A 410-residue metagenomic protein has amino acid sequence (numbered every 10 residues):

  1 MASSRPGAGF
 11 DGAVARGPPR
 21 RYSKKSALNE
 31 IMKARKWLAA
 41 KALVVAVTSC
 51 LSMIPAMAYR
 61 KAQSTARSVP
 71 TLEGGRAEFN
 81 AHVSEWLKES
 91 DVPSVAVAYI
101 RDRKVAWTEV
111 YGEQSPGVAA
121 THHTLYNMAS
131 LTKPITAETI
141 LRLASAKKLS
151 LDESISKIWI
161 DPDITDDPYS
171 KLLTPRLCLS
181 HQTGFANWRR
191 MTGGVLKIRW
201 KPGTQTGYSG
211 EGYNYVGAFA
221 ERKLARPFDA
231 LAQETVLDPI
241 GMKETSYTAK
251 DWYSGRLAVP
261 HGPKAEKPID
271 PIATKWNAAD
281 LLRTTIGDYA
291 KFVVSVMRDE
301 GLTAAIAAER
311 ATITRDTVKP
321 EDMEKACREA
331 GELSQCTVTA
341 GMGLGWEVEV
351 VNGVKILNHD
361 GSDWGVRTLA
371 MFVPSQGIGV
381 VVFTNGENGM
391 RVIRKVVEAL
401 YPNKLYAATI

Functional and structural regions predicted by a protein language model:
S3-S4, S23-S26, S49: Serine residues within intrinsically disordered or low-complexity segments
G12-A15, R20-R21: Short, low-complexity intrinsically disordered segments enriched in A/P/G/S/L with frequent Arg, especially at protein
K33-V44: N-terminal Sec-pathway targeting helices
V44-S52: Bacterial N-terminal signal peptides
P55-E109, E221-R226, A230-E234, D238 (+1 more regions): Catalytic loop of the DD-peptidase/beta-lactamase superfamily, centered on the K-T-G motif and neighboring
K88-A96, G117-L177, I198-G212, N277-D280 (+1 more regions): Short active-site loop at a secondary-structure junction that contains or immediately precedes the catalytic residue(s)
H122, N127-L131, L143-A186, R190 (+3 more regions): Active-site helix/loop module of the DD-peptidase/beta-lactamase fold, centered on the serine-lysine SxxK catalytic
R190-R199, P260-T274, V350-V351: The feature captures the short pre-catalytic strand/loop hairpin that immediately precedes and shapes the active-site
